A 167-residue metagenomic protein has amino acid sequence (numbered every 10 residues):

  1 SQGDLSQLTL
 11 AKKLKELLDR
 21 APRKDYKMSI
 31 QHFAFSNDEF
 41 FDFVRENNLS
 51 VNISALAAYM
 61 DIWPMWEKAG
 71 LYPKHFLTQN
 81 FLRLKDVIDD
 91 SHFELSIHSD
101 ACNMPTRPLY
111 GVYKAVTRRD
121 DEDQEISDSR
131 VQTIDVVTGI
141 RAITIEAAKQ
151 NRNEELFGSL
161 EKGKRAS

Functional and structural regions predicted by a protein language model:
Q2: Glycine-rich phosphate/oxyanion-binding loops and their immediately adjacent helices within cytosolic catalytic domains
L5-M28, F33, D38-D42, I53-S167: His/Asp/Glu-enriched, well-ordered alpha-helical/loop segment that forms or immediately abuts the divalent-metal
V44-N48: Structural alpha-helical segments in enzyme catalytic/regulatory domains
